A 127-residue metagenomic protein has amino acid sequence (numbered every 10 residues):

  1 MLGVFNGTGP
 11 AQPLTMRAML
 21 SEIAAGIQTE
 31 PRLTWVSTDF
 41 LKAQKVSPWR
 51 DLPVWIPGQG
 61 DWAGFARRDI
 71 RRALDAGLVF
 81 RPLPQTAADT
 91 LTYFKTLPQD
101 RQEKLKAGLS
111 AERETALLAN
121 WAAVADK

Functional and structural regions predicted by a protein language model:
M1-R71, D89-L91, P98-K127: Mid/C-terminal beta-alpha module of Rossmann-like enzyme folds, strongest in SDR-family dehydrogenases/epimerases
L74-L78: Aromatic-glycine-rich donor-binding/catalytic loop that engages nucleotide-sugar donors across glycosyltransferases
L83: Zn-dependent metallopeptidase/amidohydrolase metal-coordination segment
T86: Catalytic phosphate/metal-binding cores of nucleic-acid and nucleotide-processing enzymes, i.e., regions that mediate
